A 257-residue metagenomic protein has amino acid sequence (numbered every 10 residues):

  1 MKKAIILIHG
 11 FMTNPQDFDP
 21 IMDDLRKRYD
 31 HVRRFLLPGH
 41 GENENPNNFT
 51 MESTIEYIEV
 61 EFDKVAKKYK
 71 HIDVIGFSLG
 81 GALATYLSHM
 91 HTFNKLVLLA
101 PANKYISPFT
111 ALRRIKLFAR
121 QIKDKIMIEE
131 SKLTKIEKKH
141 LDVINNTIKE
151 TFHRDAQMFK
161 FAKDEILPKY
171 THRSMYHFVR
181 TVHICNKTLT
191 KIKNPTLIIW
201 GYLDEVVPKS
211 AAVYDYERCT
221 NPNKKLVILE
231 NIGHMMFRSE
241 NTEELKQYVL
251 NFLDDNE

Functional and structural regions predicted by a protein language model:
F11-M22: The serine-hydrolase catalytic nucleophile loop
K27-E44: Conserved alpha/beta-hydrolase
N45, I232-T242: Catalytic histidine-centered segment of alpha/beta-hydrolase-like enzymes
G76-G80, A84: Gly/Ala-rich beta-loop-alpha elbow adjacent to hydrolase catalytic centers
Y105-K191, I228, R238: The alpha/beta-hydrolase serine catalytic core
I192, I198-W200, D204: Short beta-strand/loop motif that positions the catalytic acidic residue of the alpha/beta-hydrolase fold
E205-A211: Conserved alpha/beta-hydrolase "acid-adjacent" motif
V213, E217-M235: Catalytic histidine neighborhood in serine/cysteine hydrolases with alpha/beta-hydrolase-type architecture
